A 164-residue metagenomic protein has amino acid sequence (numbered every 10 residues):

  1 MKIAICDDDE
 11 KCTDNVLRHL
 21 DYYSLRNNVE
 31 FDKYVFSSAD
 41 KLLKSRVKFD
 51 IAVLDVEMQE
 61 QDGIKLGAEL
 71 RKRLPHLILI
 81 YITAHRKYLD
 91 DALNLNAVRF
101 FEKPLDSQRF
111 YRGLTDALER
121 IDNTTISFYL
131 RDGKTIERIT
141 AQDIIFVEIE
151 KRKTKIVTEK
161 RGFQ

Functional and structural regions predicted by a protein language model:
M1-A4: Non-catalytic signal-transmission and effector/linker regions of two-component phosphorelay proteins
C6-D7, F36, A52: Conserved sequence signature across two-component system core domains
D7-D9, A84: Acidic di-acidic motifs
E10-Y34, K72: Two-component/phosphorelay signaling modules centered on CheY-like receiver
V29, P75, I126: Residue-level signal for beta-strand positions within conserved beta-sheet cores that form or flank
F31-D32, H76-L79, R161-F163: Short active-site oxyanion
D40-K44, F49-N123: CheY-like receiver
R112-Q164: Conserved binding/recognition cores within well-folded domains
